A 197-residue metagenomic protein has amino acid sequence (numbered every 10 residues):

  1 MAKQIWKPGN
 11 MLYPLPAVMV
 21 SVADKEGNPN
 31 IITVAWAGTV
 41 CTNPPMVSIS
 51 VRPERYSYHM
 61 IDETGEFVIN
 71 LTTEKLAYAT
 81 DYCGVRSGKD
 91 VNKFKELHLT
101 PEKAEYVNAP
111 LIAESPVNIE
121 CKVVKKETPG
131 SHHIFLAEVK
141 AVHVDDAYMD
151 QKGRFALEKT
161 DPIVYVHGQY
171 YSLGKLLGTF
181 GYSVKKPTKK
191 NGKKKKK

Functional and structural regions predicted by a protein language model:
M1-K197: Basic, polyanion-binding surface patches
